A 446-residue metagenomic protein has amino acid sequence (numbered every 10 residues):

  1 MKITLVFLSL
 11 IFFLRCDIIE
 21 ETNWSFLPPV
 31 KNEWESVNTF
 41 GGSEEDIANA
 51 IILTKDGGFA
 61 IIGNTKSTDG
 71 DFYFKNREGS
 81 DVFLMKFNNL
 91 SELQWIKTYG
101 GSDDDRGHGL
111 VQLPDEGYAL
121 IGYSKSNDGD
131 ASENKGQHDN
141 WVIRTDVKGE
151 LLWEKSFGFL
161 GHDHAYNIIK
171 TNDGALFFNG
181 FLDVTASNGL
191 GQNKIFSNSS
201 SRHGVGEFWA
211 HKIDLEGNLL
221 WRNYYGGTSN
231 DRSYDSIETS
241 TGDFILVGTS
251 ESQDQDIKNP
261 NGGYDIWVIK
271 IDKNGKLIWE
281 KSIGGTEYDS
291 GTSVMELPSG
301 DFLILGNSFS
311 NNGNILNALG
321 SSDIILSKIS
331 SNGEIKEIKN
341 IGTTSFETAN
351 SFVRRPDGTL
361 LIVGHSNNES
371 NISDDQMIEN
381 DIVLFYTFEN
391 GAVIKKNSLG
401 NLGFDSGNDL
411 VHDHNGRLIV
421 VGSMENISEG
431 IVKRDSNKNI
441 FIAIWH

Functional and structural regions predicted by a protein language model:
T4-F13: Sec-dependent N-terminal signal peptides
C16-H446: A sequence-level/structural motif corresponding to short, flexible coil/turn segments enriched in small polar residues
